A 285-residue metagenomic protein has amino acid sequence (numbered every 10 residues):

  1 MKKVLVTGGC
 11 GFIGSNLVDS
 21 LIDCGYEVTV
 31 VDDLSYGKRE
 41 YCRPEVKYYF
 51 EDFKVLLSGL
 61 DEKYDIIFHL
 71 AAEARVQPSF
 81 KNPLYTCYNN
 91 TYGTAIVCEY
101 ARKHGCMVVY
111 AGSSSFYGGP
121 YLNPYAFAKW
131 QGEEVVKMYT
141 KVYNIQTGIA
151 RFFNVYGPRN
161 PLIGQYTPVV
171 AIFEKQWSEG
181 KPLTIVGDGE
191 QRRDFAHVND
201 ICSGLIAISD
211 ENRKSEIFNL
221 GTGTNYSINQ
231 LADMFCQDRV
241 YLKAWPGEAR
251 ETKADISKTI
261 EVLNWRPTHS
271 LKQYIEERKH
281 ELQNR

Functional and structural regions predicted by a protein language model:
M1-V155, N199, W265, E276-R278: N-terminal Rossmann-like NAD(P)+-binding domain of SDR-like oxidoreductases, especially those catalyzing
N16, G37, N82, Y100 (+5 more regions): Generic structural signal for alpha-helix termini and adjacent loop/cap motifs
K81, N89-Y92, N123, G164-P168 (+4 more regions): Residue-level signal for the nucleotide or nucleotide-sugar donor/cofactor binding architecture
W130, V155-A171, E179-V186, E190 (+3 more regions): Glycine/proline-rich active-site loop of Rossmann-fold NAD(P)-dependent oxidoreductases
Q131, V135, Y139, V169 (+3 more regions): Hydrophobic alpha-helix immediately C-terminal to the catalytic Tyr-X-X-X-Lys motif of short-chain
D188, I217-F218, Y226-D233, Q237-S257: C-terminal "lid/loop" region of Rossmann-like NAD(P)-dependent oxidoreductases
I201, L205, L220, L231 (+2 more regions): Non-catalytic, hydrophobic alpha-helical segments
S270-R285: Amphipathic terminal alpha-helices
